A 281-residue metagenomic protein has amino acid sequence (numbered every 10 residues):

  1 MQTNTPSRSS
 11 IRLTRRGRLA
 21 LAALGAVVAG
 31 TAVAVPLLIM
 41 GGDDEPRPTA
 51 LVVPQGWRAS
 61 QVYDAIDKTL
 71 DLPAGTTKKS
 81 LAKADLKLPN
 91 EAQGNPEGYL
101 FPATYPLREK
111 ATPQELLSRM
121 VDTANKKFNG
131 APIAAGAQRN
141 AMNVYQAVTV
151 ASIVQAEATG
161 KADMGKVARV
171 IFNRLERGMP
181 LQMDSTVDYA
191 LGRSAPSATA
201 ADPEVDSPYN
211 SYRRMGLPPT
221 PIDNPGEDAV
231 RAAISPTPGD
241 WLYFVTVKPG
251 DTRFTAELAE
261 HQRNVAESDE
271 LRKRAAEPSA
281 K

Functional and structural regions predicted by a protein language model:
M1-L19, V27, A276: Terminal targeting segments of Actinobacterial cell-envelope proteins
T5, K68, P203-S207: Short linear motifs in intrinsically disordered/low-complexity regions
R8, L24-G25, G30-A32, D184: Low-complexity, intrinsically disordered short peptide segments enriched in small/polar/basic residues
L13-L24, V230-I234, S268-D269: Short alpha-helical interface patches
G17-L21, G25, T31, L38-P132: Signal peptide-directed extracytoplasmic domains
P89-K281: Bacterial extracytoplasmic/cell-wall-associated proteins, especially those involved in peptidoglycan
